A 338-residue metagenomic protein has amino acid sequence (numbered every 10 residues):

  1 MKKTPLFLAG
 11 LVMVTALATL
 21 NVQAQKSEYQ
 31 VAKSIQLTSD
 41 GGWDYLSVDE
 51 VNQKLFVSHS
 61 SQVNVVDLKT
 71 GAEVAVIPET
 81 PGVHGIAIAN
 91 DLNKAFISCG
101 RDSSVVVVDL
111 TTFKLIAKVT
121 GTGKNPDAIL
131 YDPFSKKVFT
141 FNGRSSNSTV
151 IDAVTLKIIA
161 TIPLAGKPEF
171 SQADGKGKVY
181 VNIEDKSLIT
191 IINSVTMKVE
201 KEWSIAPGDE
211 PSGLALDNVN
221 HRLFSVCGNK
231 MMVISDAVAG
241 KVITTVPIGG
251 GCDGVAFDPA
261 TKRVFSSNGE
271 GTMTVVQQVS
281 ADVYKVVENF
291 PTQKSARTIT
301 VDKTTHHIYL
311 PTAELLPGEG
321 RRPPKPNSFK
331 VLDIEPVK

Functional and structural regions predicted by a protein language model:
M1-A9: Bacterial N-terminal signal peptides that target proteins for export
K3-T4, T19-N21: Oligomerization/assembly interface segments of phage tail-like spikes and tubes
L11-V14, L20-K338: Predominantly soluble domains enriched in secretory-pathway, periplasmic, or organellar proteins
